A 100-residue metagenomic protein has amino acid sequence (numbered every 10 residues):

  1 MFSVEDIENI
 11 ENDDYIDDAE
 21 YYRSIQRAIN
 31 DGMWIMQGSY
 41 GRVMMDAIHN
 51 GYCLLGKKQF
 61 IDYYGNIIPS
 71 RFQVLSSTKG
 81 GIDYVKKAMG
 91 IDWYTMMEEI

Functional and structural regions predicted by a protein language model:
M1-I100: Catalytic phosphate/metal-binding cores of nucleic-acid and nucleotide-processing enzymes, i.e., regions that mediate
